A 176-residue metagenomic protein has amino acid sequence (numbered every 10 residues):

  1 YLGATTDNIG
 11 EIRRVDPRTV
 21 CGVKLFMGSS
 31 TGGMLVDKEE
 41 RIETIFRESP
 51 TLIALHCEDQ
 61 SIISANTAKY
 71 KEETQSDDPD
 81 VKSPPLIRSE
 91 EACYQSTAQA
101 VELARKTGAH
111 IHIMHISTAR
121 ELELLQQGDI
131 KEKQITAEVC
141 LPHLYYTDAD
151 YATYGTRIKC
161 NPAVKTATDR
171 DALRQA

Functional and structural regions predicted by a protein language model:
L2-T6: Active-site beta->alpha loop and helix N-cap motifs at the rims of alpha/beta catalytic domains
G10-A176: Histidine/acidic residue-rich metal-binding segments in metalloenzymes
